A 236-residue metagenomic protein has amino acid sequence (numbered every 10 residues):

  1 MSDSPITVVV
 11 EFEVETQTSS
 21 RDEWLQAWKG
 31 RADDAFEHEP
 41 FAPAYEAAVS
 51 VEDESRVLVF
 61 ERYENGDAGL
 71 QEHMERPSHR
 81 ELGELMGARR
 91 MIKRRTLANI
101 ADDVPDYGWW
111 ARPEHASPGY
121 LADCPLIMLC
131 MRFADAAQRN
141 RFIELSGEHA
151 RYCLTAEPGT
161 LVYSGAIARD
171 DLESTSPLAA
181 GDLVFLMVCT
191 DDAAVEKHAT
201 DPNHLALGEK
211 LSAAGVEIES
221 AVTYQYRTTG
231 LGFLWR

Functional and structural regions predicted by a protein language model:
M1-D3, V51, R112-A122, S174-L178: Short glycine/proline-enriched loop/turn "hinge" motifs that connect secondary-structure elements and lie
P5-V14, F60, C124-R132, V184: Active-site-flanking beta-strand signature of metal-NTP-handling nucleotidyl enzymes and homologous cyclase-like
E13-L25, F133-F142: Short, surface-exposed ligand-recognition loops at beta-strand->loop->(often short) alpha-helix junctions that present
G30-A44, R62-L97, Y152-L161, S176-L183 (+1 more regions): An amphipathic, aromatic/His-enriched active-site/gating alpha helix that lines ligand/cofactor pockets
A48-E52, A166-D170: Short beta-strand micro-motifs enriched in acidic
V51-E54, E64: Short strand-connecting beta-turns/loops that link adjacent beta-strands
R94-R141: Surface-exposed beta-loop interaction hotspot
P105-R112, S174-T175, L231-R236: Short, low-order "capping/linker" segments at domain edges
